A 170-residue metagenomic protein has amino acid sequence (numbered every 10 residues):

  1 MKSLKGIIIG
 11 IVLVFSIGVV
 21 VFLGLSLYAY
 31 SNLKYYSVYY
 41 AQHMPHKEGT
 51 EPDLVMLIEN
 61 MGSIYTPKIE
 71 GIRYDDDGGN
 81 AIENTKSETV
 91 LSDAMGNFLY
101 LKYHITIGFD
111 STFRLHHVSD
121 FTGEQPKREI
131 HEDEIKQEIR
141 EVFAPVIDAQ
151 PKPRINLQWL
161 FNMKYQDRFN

Functional and structural regions predicted by a protein language model:
M1-F22: N-terminal Sec-pathway targeting helices
K2, G6-I9, A29, G96 (+1 more regions): Short hydrophobic helices that act as membrane-entry/anchoring signals
V20-Y100: N-terminal export/targeting and maturation segments
I69-N170: Extracytoplasmic electrostatic interaction patches
